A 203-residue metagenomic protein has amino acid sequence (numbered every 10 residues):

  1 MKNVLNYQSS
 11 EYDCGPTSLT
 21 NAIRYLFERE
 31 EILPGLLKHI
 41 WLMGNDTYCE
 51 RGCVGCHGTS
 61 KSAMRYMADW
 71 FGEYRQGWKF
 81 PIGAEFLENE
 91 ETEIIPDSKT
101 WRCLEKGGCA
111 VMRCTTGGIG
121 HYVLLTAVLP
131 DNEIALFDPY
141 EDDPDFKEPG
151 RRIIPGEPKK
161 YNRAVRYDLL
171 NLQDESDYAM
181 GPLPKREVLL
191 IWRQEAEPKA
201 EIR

Functional and structural regions predicted by a protein language model:
M1-N89: Cysteine-nucleophile protease catalytic domains, especially the papain-like/related folds used in DUB/UBL proteases
H39-M43, G72, S98-T100, L104 (+2 more regions): Generic hydrophobic, helix-prone segments enriched in Leu/Val/Ile
S60, E93, G181-P182: Intrinsic-disorder-associated interaction segments
Y66-W70, P96-W101, D174-A179: Intrinsically disordered, low-complexity boundary segments flanking structured domains
M67-I82, M112-V128, G150-K160: Hydrophobic transmembrane alpha-helix bundles
E85-E141, D145: Active-site-adjacent substructure of cysteine-protease-like catalytic cores
E105, G117, V128-R203: Noncatalytic regulatory segments and standalone regulatory/sensor domains
